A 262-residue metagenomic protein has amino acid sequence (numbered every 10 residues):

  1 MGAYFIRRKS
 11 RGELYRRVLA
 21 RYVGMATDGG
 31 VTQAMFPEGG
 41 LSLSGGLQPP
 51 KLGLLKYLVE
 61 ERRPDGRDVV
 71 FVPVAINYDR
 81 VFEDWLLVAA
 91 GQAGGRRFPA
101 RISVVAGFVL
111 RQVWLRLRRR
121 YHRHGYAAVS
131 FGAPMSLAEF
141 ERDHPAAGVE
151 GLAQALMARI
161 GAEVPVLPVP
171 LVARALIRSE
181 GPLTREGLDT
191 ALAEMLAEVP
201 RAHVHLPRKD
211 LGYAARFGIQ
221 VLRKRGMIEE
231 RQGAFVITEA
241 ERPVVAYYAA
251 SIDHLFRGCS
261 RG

Functional and structural regions predicted by a protein language model:
M1-G262: Membrane-interfacial terminal anchoring regions of lipid-handling membrane enzymes
